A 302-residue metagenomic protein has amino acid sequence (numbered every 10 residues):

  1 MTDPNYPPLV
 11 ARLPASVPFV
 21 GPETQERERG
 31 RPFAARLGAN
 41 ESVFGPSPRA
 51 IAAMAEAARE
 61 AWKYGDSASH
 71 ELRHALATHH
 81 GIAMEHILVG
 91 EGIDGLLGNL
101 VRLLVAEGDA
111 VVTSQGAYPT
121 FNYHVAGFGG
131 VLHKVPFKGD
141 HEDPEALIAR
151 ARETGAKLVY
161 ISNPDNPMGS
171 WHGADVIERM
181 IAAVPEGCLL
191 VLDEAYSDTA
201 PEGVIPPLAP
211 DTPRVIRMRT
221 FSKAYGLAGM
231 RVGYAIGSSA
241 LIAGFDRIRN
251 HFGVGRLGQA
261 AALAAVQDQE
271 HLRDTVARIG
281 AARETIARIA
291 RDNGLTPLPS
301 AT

Functional and structural regions predicted by a protein language model:
M1-K63, G155: N-terminal "arm"/small-domain region of PLP-dependent enzymes with the aminotransferase-like
R36, T296-A301: Short beta-strand
L37, V159, D193-A195, M218 (+1 more regions): Structural scaffold positions in well-ordered secondary structure
H70, M84-G108, G233: Conserved beta-loop-alpha segment that forms the PLP phosphate-binding cup at the N-terminus of a helix
A83-I87, E107-A110, G187, E194 (+1 more regions): Short acidic capping loops at alpha-helix termini that bridge into adjacent secondary structure
L103-I161: PLP-dependent aminotransferase-like
A126, E142-G155, P167-L227: Active-site pre-lysine segment of PLP-dependent enzymes
R214-R291, L295-L298: PLP-dependent aminotransferase class I/II
